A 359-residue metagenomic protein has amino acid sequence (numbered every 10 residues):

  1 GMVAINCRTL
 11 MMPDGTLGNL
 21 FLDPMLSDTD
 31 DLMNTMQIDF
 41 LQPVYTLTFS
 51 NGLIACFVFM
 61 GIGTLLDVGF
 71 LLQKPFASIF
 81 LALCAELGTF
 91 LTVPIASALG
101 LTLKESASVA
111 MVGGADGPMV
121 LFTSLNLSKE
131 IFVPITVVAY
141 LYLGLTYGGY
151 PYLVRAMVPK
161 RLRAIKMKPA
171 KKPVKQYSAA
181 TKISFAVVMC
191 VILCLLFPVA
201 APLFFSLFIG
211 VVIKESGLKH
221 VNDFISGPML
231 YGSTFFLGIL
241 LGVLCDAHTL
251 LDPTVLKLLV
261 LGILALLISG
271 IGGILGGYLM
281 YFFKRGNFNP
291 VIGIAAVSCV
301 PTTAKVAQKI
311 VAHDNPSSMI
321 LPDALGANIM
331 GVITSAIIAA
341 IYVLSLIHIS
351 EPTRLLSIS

Functional and structural regions predicted by a protein language model:
A4, P43-L72, G210-I213, L230-D252: Hydrophobic transmembrane alpha-helices of secondary-active transporters and Na+-translocating membrane complexes
P43-V58, S106-M111, V199-L207, L258-A265: Structural signature of hydrophobic alpha-helical transmembrane segments
L47-G52, F59-V68, I79-L91, I95 (+3 more regions): Alpha-helical membrane segments and immediately flanking helix-loop junctions that form or couple to the substrate/ion
V68-V93, A247-I274, A324-N328: Entry/N-cap segments of selected transmembrane alpha helices and their immediately preceding amphipathic helices
I131-Y147, L261-L267, I292: Alpha-helical transmembrane segments
A139-L218: Membrane-embedded hairpin module used as a gating/binding unit in multi-pass transport and secretion proteins
C190-G276: Transmembrane helical segments that form the transport core of multi-pass membrane transport proteins
I347-I358: Single conserved hydrophobic/aromatic residue that forms the stacking wall/gate of nucleotide- or nucleobase-binding
